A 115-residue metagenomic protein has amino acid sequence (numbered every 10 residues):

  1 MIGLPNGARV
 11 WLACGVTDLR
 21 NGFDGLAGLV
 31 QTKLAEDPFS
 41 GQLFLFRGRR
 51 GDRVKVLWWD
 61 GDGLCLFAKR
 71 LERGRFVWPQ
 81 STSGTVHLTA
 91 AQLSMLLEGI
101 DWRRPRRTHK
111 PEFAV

Functional and structural regions predicted by a protein language model:
M1-V115: Polybasic/polar functional segments that serve as interface/processing modules
